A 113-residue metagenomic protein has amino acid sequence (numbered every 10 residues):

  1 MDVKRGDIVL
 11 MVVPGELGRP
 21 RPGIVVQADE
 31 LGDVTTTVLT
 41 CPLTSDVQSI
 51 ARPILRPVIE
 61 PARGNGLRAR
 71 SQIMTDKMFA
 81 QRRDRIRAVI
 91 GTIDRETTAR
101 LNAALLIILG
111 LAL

Functional and structural regions predicted by a protein language model:
M1-L113: Conserved functional hotspots at enzyme active or ligand-binding sites that engage polyanionic ligands
